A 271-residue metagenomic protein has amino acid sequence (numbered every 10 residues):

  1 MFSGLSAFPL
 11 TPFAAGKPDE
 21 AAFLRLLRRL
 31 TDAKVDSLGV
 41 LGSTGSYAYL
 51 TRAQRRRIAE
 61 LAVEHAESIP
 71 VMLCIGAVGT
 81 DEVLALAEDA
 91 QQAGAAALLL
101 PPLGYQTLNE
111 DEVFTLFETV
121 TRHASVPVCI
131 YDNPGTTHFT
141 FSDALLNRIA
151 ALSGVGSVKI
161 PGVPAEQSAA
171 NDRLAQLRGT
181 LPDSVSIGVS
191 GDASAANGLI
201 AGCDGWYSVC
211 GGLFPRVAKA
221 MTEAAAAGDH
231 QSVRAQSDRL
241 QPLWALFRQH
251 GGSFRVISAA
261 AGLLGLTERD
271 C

Functional and structural regions predicted by a protein language model:
M1-T140, L146: Active-site beta->alpha loop and helix N-cap motifs at the rims of alpha/beta catalytic domains
A7, E223, S258-G262: Generic alpha-helical structural context detector
F23, R55, A59, V83 (+4 more regions): A general structural signal for well-ordered alpha-helical segments in protein cores
R122, P134-Q241, F247-R248: Catalytic alpha/beta core domains of metabolic enzymes, predominantly
L199-G202, Q241-C271: Conserved short secondary-structure transition element at the edge of the structured enzyme core that lines
